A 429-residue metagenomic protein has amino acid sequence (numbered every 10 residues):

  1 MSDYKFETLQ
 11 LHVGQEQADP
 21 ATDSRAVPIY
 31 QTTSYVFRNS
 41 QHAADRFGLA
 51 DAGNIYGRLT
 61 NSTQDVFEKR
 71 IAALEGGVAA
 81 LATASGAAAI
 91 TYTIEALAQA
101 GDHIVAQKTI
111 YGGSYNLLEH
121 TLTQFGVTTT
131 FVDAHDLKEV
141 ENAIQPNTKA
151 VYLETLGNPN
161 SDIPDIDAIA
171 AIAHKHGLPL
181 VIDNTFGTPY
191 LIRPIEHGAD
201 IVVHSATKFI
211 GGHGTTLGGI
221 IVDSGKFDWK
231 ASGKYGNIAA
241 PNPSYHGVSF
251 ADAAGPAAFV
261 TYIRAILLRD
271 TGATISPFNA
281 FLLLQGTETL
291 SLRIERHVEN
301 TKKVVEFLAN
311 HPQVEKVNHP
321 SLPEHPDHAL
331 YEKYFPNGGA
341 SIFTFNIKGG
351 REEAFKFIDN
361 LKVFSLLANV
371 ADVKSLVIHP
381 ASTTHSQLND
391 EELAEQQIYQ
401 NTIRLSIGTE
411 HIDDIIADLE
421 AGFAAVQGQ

Functional and structural regions predicted by a protein language model:
M1-D51, G428: N-terminal glycine-rich, Lys/His-bearing helix-loop that initiates the first secondary-structure elements of many
S2, Q10, G14-A18, A80-N310: Conserved PLP-enzyme active-site core in the AAT-like
N39-A88, G113-H120: Conserved N-terminal alpha-helix of the aminotransferase class I/II PLP-enzyme fold
G76, N147, Q313-K316, V363 (+1 more regions): Glycine-centered tight turns that cap/initiate beta-strands
E119, T128, P146, R293 (+2 more regions): PLP-dependent enzyme catalytic core of the Aspartate aminotransferase-like
L156, T185-G187, L322, K348 (+1 more regions): Active-site beta-loop-alpha junctions enriched in small/polar residues
V222, T344-N346, S406-G408: Short hydrophobic/aromatic beta-strand micro-patches that form the beta-sheet surface supporting nucleotide- or nucleic
T271-T274, F278-A280, Q285, T289 (+4 more regions): Conserved small-domain helix->loop->beta segment predominantly found in fold-type I
